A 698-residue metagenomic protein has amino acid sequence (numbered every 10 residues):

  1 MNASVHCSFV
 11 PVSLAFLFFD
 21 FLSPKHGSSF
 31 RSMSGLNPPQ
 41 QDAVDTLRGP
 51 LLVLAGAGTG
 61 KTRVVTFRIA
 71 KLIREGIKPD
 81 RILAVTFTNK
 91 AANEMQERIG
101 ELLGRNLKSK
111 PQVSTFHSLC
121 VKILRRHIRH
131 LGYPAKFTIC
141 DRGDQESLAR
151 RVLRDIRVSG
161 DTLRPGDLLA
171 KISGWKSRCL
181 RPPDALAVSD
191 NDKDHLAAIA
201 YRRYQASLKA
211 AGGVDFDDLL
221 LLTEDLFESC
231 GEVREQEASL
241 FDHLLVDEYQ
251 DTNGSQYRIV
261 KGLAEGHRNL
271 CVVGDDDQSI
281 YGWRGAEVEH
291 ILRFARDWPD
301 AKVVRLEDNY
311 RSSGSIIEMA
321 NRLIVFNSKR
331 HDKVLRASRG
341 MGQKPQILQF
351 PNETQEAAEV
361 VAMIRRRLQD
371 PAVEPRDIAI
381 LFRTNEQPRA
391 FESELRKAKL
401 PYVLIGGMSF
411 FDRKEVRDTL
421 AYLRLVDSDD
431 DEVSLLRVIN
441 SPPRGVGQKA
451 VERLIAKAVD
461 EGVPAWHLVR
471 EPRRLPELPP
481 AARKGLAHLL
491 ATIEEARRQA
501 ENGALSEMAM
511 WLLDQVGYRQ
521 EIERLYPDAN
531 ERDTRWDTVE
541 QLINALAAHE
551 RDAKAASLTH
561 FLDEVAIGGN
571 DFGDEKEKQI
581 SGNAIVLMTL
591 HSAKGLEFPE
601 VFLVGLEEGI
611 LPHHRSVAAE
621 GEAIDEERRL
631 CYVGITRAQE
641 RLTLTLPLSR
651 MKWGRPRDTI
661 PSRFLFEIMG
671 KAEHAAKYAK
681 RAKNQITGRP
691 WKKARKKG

Functional and structural regions predicted by a protein language model:
N2-R31, A672-G698: Acidic, low-complexity intrinsically disordered tails
C7-C140, E146, A211, R234-E235 (+3 more regions): P-loop NTPase Walker
S34-D45, G49-V53, R63-V64, L83-A84 (+6 more regions): Conserved helicase NTPase motor core
T46-L47, K108-K110, R129-D218, F241 (+4 more regions): ATP-hydrolysis module of ASCE/P-loop NTPase motor domains, specifically the Walker B Asp-Glu catalytic pair
G49, I77-R81, K108-S109, G266-N269 (+9 more regions): Short glycine-/polar-rich loops that comprise or flank the Walker A/P-loop and associated switch/sensor motifs
A57-V65, I73, P79, I128 (+5 more regions): Helicase P-loop NTPase motor core
L119-H127, D277-G282, R311-S312, I405-D427 (+1 more regions): Short alpha-helix plus adjacent loop in nuclease-associated cores
D190, E374, P388-L400, R413 (+1 more regions): Conserved helicase C-terminal RecA-like lobe
